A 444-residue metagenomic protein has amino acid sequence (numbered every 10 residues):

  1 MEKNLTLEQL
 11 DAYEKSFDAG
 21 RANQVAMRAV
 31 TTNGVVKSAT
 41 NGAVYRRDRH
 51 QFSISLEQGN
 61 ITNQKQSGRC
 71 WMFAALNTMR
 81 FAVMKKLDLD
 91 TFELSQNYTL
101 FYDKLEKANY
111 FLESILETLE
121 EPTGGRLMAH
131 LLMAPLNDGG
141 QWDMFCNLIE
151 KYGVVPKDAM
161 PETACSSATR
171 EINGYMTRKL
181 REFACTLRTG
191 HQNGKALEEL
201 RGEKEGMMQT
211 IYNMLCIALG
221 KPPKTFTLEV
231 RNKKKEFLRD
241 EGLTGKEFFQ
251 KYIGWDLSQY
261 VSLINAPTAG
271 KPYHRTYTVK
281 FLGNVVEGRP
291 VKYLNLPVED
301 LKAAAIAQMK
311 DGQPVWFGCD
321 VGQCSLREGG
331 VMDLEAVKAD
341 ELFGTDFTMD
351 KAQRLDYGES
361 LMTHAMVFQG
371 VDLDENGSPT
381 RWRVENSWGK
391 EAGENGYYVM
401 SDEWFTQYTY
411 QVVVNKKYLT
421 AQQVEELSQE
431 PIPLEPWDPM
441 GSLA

Functional and structural regions predicted by a protein language model:
E2-G59: N-terminal regions that are enriched for targeting/export leaders and immediately downstream pro/stem segments
E2-N23, L76, L89, L127 (+4 more regions): Bimodal feature
Y45-V315, A392-N395: Active-site nucleophile-adjacent alpha helix/oxyanion-hole segment immediately C-terminal to the catalytic cysteine
C70, I149, D356-G389: Catalytic nucleophile-His microenvironment captured as a short glycine-rich beta-strand/loop that brackets
Y102, G318-D320, V371, S387 (+1 more regions): Structured loops at beta-to-helix junctions and adjacent beta-edge loops in soluble globular domains
K157-A159, S325-E328, G393, Y408-T409: Short helix/loop capping segments that flank catalytic or ligand/cofactor-binding pockets
G288-T363: Long, positively charged binding patches that form subdomain-scale interaction surfaces for polyanionic ligands
D374-A444: Conserved catalytic-core surface of thiol
